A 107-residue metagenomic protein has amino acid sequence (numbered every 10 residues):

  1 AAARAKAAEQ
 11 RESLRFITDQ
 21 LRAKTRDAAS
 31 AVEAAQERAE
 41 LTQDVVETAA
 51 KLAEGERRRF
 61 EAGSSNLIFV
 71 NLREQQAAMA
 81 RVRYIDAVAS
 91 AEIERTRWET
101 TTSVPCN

Functional and structural regions predicted by a protein language model:
A2-R83, S90-T101: Amphipathic alpha-helical coiled-coil segments
C106-N107: Hydrophobic alpha-helical transmembrane segments that form the multi-pass transporter/flippase core
